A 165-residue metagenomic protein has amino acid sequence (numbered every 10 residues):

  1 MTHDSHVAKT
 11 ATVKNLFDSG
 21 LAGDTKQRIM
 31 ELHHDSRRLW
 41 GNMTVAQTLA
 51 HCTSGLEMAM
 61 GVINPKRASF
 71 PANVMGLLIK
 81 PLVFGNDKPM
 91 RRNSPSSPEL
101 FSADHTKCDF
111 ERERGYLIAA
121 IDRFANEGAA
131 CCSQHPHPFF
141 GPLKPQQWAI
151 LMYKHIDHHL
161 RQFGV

Functional and structural regions predicted by a protein language model:
M1-M30: Extreme N-terminal tail/first-helix region
T2-A11, V62-R112, Y116: Short, helix-capping/interhelical loops that line the mouth of catalytic, cofactor-, or ligand-binding pockets
G20-E31, L39, Q47, H51 (+1 more regions): Conserved functional micro-motifs across diverse proteins
L21-I29, R92, G128-H135: Short alpha-helical hairpin
K26, M30, L56-E57, I118-A125 (+1 more regions): Structural signal for well-ordered, non-membrane alpha-helices
D35-F84, Q134-V165: Short, contiguous alpha-helical
A103-I156: A charged, amphipathic interaction segment
